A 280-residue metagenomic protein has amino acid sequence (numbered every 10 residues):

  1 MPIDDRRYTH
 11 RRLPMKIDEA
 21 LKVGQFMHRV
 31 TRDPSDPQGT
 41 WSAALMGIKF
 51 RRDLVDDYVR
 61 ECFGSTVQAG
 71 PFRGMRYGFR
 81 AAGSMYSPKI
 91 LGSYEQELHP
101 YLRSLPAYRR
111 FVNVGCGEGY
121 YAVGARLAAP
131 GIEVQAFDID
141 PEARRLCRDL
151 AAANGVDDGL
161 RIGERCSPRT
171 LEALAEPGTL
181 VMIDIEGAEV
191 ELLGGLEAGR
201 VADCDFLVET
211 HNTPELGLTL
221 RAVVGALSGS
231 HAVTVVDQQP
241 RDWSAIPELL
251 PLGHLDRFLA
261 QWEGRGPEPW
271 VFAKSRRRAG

Functional and structural regions predicted by a protein language model:
P2-Q135, R145-L150, V156-G159, E172-A173 (+1 more regions): S-adenosyl-L-methionine
Q96, V114, I139, I185-G187 (+1 more regions): Generic detector of well-ordered alpha-helical packing
Y101, G124, A128, T170-L174 (+2 more regions): A short acidic, amphipathic alpha-helical/loop segment
R110, Q135, V181-I183, F206: Residue-level marker for buried hydrophobic side chains located in beta-strands that build the well-ordered beta-sheet
P130, A152-G155, G178-V181, G199 (+1 more regions): Short, hinge-like loop/turn segments at secondary-structure boundaries
F137-A188: S-adenosyl-L-methionine
T179-L180, E191-V224: A short alpha/beta connector and helix-capping loop motif
V224-V236: Conserved Class I S-adenosyl-L-methionine
